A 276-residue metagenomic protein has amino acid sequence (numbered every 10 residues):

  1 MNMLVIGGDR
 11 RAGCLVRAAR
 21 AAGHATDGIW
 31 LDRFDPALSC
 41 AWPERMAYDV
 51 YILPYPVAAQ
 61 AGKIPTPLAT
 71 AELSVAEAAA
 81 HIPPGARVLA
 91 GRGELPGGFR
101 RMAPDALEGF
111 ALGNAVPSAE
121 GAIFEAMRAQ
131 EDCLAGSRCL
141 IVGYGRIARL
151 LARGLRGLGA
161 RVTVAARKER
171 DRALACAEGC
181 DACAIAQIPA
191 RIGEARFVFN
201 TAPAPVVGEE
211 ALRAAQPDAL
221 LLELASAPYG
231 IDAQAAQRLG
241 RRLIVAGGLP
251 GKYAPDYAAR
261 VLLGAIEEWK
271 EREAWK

Functional and structural regions predicted by a protein language model:
M1-N2, G85, A135-R138, D218: Phosphate-coordination loops involved in phosphoryl transfer and adenosine-cofactor binding
M1-P96, R101, A265, W269-R272 (+1 more regions): N-terminal ligand-binding/catalytic initiation module
L4-L15, A19, A135-R156: Glycine-rich adenosine-cofactor-binding loop
R10, R33, E169-R170, S226-P228: Helix N-cap at the beta1-alpha1 junction of Rossmann-like dinucleotide-binding domains, i.e., the first residues
A22-A37, L158-E178: NAD(P)-binding Rossmann-fold cofactor-contacting core
A47, P56-Q60, E72-H81, G85 (+1 more regions): Rossmann-like adenosine-cofactor binding region
R92-A106, L224-K270: Rossmann-fold NAD(P)-binding glycine/threonine-rich loop
E108-R128: A glycine-rich, Thr/Ser-enriched phosphate-binding loop motif common to dinucleotide/cofactor-binding enzymes
